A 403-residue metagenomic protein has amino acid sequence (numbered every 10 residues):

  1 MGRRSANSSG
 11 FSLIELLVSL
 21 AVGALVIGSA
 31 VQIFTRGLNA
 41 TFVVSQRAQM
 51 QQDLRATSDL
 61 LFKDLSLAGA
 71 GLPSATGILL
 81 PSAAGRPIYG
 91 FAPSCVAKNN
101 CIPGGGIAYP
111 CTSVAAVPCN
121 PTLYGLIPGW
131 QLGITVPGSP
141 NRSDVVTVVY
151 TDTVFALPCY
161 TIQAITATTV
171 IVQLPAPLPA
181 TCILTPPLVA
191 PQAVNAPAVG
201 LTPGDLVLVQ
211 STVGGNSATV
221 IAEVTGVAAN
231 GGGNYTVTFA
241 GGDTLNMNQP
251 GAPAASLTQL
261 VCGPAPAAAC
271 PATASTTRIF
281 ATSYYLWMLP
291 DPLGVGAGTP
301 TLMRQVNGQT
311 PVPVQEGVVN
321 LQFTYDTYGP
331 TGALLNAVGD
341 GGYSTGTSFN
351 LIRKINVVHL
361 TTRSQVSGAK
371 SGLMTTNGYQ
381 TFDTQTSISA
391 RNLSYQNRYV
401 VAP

Functional and structural regions predicted by a protein language model:
M1-A6: N-terminal secretory signal peptides that target proteins for export/translocation
N7-F34, Q46: N-terminal single-pass transmembrane signal-anchor helix
S8, N39, S45-Q49, D53-L60 (+5 more regions): Short linear sequence signals and composition-biased patches located at protein termini or domain-edge surfaces
E15, F42, L54, A176: Solvent-exposed, flexible loop/coil residues
L20, G28, G37, G69 (+1 more regions): Glycine-rich, histidine-containing beta strand-loop boundary motifs that form or position
C119-M247: Autoprocessing Asn-cyclization modules and mimics
